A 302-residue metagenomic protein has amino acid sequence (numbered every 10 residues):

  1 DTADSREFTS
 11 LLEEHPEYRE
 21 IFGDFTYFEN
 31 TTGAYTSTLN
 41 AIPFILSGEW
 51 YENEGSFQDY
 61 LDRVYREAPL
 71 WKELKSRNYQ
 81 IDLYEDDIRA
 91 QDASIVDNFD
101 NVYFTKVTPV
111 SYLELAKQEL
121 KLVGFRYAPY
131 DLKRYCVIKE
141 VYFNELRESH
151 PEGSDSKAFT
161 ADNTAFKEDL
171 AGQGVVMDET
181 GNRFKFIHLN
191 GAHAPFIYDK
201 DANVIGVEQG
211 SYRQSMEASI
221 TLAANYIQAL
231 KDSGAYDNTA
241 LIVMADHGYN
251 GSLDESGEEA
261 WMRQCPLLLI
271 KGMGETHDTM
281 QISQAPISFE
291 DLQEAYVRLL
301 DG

Functional and structural regions predicted by a protein language model:
T2-G302: Catalytic domains that recognize anionic headgroups
